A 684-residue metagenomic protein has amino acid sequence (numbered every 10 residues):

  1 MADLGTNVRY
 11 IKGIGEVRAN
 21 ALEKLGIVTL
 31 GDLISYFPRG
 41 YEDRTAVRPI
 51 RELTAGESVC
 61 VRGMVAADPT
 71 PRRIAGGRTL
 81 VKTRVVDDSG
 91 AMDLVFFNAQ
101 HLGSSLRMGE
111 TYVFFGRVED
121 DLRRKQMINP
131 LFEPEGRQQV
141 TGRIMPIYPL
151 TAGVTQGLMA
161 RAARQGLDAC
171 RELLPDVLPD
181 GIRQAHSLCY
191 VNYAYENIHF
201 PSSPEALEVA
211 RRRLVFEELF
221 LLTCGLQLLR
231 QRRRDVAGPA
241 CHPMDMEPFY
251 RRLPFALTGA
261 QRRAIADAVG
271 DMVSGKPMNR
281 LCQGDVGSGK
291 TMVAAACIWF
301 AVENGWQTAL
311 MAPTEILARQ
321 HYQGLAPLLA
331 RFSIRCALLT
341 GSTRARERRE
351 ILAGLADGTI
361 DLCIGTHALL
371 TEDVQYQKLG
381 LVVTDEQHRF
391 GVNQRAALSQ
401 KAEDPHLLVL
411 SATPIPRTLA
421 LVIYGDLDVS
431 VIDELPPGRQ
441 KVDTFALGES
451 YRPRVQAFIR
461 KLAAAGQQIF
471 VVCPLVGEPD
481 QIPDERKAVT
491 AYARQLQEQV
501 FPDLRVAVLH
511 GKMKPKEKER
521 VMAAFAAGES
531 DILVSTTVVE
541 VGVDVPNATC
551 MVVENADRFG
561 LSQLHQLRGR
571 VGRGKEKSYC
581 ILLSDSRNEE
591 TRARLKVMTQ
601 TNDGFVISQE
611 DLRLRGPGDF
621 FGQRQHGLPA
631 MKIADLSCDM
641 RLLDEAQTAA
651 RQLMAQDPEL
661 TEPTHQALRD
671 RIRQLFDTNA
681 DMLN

Functional and structural regions predicted by a protein language model:
M1-I11, N20-E23, L221-L222, R232: Long, highly charged, low-complexity intrinsically disordered interaction regions that mediate electrostatic DNA/RNA
Y36-A66: OB-fold nucleic-acid-binding modules
M64, R117-V118, G225, A556 (+1 more regions): Short, surface-exposed secondary-structure boundary micro-motifs
P71-R252, Q623: Upstream accessory/linker segments immediately N-terminal to the RecA-like ATPase cores of bacterial MutS and a subset
R234-A237, P277-K596, Q656-L660, N684: Inter-lobe coupling/hinge segments of SF2-like helicase ATPases
F255-M278, M292: N-terminal pre-P-loop "Q-motif" helix
R587-N684: C-terminal accessory region of SF2 helicases/translocases
